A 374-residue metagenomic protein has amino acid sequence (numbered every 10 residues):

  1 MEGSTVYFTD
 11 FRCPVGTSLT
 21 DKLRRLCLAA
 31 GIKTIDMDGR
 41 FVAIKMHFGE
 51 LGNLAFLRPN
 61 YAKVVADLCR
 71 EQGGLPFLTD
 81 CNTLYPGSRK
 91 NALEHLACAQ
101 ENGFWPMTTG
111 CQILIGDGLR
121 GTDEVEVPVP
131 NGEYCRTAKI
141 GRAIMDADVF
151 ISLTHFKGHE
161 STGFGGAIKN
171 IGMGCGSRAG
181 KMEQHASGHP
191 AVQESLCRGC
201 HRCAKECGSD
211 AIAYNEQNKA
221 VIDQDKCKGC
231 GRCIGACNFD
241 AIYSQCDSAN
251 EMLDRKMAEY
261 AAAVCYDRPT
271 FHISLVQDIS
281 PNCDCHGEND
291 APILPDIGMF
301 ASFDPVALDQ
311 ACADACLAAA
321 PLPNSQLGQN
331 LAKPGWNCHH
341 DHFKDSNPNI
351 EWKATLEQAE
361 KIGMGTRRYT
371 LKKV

Functional and structural regions predicted by a protein language model:
E2-Y61, E71-D80, Y85-V374: Extended, low-polarity segments enriched in aliphatic/aromatic residues
A66-D67: Terminal amphipathic helices with adjacent charged low-complexity linkers/tails
